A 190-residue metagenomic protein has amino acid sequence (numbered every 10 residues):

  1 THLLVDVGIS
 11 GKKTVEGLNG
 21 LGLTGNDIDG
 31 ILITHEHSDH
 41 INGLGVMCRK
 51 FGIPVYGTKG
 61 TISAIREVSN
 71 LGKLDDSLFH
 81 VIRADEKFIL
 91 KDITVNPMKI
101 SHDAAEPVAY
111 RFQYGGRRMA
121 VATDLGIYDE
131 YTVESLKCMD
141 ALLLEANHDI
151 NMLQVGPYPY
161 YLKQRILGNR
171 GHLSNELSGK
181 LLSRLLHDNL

Functional and structural regions predicted by a protein language model:
T1-L21, V108-D124, A141: Conserved beta-strand hairpin/beta-sheet module of binuclear metal-dependent hydrolase folds, prominently
V5-G8, D29-E36, V55-K59, A120-T123 (+1 more regions): Active-site neighborhood of phospho(di)ester-bond hydrolases with catalytic His/Asp-centered motifs
G11-G57: Active-site metal-binding motif and surrounding structural segment of the metallo-beta-lactamase
L23-N26, M47-F51, K73, S135-C138 (+1 more regions): Short, conserved loop/helix-junction motifs that constitute active-site signature segments in enzyme catalytic cores
H37-H40, I62-A64, A105, I127-E130 (+1 more regions): Active-site environment of divalent metal-dependent phosphoester hydrolases
K59-A109, Q113-G116: Metallo-beta-lactamase
V121-V133: Active-site glycine- and acidic-residue-rich loops that bind and position anionic ligands or nucleotide-like cofactors
E130-L190: Cap/insert and terminal regions of metallo-dependent hydrolase folds
